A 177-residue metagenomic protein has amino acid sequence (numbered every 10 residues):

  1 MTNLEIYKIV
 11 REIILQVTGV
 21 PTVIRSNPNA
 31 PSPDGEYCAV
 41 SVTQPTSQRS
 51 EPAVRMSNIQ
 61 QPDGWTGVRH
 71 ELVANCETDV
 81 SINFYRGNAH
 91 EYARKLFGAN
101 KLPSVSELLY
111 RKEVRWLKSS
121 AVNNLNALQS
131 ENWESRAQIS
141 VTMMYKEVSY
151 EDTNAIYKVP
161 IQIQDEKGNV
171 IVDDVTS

Functional and structural regions predicted by a protein language model:
M1-E5, R86-E91: Soluble non-cytosolic domains of exported or imported proteins
M1-T66, V159-S177: Small/polar-rich, solvent-exposed N-terminal microdomains that initiate assembly or binding
Q48-S50, Y92, S149-T153: Short acidic, gly/pro-rich beta-turn/loop elements at beta-sheet edges and active-site/ligand-binding grooves
W65-E71, L128: Short beta-strand/turn micro-motifs at beta-sheet edges
L72-G87, L96, E134-Y145: Oligomerization/assembly interface segments of phage tail-like spikes and tubes
E91, K101-S149: Acidic-leaning, charged glycine-interspersed low-complexity segments
R94-N100, I156-Y157: Short amphipathic alpha-helices in soluble, non-transmembrane regions that often serve as interface/regulatory elements
W133-S177: Hydrophobic secondary-structure block in the mid-to-C-terminal portion of proteins
